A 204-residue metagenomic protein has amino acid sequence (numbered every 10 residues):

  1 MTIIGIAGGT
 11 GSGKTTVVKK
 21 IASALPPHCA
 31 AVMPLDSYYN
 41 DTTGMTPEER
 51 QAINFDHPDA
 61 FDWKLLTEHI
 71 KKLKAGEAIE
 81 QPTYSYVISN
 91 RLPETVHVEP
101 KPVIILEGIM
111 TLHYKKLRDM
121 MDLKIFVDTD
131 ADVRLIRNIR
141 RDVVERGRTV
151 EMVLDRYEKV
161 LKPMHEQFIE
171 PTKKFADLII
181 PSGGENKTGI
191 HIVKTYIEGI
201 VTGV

Functional and structural regions predicted by a protein language model:
T10: The conserved Walker
K14: Conserved lysine of the Walker
S23-A31: Post-Walker A helix-loop "phosphate-sensing" segment adjacent to the P-loop in P-loop NTPases
A31, N40, G44-I88: Conserved nucleotide-sensing/catalytic segment adjacent to the nucleotide-binding pocket in NTP-handling enzymes
L92-R146: ATP-dependent NMP and nucleoside kinases share a basic, alpha-helical "lid"
E99-P100, K162-V204: NTP-dependent small-molecule kinase module
